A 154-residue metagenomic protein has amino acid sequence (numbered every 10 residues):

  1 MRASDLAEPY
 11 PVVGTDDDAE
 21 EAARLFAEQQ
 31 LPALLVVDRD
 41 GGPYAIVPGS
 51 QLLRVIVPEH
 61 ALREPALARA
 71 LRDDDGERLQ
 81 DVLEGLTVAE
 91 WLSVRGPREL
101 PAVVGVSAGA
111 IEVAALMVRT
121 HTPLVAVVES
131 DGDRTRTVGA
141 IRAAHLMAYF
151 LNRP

Functional and structural regions predicted by a protein language model:
M1-L25, L31, V37-R39, P43-Y44 (+3 more regions): Bateman/CBS regulatory modules and CBS-like beta-alpha motifs in cytosolic regions of diverse proteins
L31, P43-H60, T122-P123, E129 (+1 more regions): Short beta->alpha transition motifs characteristic of CBS
